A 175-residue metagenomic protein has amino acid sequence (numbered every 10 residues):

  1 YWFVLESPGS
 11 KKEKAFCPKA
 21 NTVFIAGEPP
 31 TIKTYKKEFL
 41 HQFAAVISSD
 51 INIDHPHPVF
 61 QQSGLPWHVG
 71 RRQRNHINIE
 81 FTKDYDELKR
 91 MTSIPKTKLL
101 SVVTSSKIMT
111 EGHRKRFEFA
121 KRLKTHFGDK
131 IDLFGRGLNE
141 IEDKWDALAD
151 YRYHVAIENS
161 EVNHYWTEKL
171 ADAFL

Functional and structural regions predicted by a protein language model:
Y1-L175: Nucleotide-sugar donor-binding catalytic core of glycosyltransferases
